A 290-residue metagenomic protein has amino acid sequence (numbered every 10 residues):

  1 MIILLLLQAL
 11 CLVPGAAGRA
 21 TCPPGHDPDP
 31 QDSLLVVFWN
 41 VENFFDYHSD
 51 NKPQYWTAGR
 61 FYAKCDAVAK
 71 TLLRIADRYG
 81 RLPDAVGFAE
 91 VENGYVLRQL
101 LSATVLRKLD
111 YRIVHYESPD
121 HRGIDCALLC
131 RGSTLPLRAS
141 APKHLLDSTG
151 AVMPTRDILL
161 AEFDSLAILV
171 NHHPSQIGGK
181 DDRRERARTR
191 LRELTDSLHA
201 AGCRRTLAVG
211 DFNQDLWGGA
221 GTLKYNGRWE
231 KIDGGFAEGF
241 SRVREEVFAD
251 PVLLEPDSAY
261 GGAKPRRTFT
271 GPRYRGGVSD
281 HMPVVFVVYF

Functional and structural regions predicted by a protein language model:
I2-C11: Bacterial N-terminal signal peptides
L10-T104, V114-I124, Y260-K264: N-terminal, active-site-proximal structural segment of metallo-dependent hydrolase catalytic domains
G18-H26, T195-L207, Q214-F290: Metal-dependent phosphoester-hydrolase catalytic domains
S33-N43, A139-A141, S165-S175: Active-site-proximal beta-strand elements of phosphoester/diester hydrolases
V36-V41, L72-L97, L129, I168 (+3 more regions): Active-site beta-strand/loop signature of hydrolases that rely on acidic residues for catalysis
D50, T155, E162-T189: Metal-dependent phosphoester/phosphodiester hydrolase catalytic core
V91-S165, H173: Structured beta-strand-rich core segments of catalytic domains in phosphoester-bond hydrolases
